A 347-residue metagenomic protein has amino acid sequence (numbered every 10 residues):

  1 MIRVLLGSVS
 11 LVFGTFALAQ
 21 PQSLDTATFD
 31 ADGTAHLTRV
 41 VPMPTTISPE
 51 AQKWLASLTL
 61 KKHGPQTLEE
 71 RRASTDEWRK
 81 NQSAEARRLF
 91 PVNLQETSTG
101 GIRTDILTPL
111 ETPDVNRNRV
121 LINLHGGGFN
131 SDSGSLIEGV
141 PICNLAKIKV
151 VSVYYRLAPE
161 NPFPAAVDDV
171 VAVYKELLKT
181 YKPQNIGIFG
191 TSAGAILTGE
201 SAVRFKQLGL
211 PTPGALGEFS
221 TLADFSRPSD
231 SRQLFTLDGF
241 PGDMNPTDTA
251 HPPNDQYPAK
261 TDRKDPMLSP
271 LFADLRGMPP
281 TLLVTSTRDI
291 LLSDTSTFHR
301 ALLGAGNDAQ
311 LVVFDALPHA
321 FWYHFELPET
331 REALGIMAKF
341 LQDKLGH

Functional and structural regions predicted by a protein language model:
M1-L6: Bacterial N-terminal signal peptides that target proteins for export
G14-F16: N-terminal signal peptide c-region/cleavage motif recognized by signal peptidases
P21-D25, F29-D30, T38-P65, R88-H347: Alpha/beta-hydrolase superfamily serine-hydrolase fold, recognizing
L68-T97: A domain-start/cap signature at the N-terminus of enzymes
